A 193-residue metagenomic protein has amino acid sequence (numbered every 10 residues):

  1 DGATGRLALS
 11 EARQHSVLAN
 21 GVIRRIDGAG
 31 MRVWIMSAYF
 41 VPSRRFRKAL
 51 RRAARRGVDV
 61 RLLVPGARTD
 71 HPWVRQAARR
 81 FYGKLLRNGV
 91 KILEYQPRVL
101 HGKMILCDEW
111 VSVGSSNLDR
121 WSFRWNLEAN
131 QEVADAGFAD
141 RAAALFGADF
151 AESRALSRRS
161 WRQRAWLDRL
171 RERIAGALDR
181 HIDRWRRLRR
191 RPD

Functional and structural regions predicted by a protein language model:
D1-D193: Charged, low-complexity intrinsically disordered terminal segments
